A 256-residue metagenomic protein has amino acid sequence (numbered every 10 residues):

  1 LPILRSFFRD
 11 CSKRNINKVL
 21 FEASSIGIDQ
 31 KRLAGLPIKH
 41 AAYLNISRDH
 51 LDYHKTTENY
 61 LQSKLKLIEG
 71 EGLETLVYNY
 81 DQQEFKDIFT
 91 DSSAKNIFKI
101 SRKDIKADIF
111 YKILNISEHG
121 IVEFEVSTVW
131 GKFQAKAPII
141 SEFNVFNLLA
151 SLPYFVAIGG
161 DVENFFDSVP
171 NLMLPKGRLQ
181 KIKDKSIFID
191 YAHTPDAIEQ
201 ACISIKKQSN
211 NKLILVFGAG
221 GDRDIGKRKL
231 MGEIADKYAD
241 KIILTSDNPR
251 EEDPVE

Functional and structural regions predicted by a protein language model:
P2, E58-Q62, I225-A235, E256: Charged helix-capping and loop-helix junction motifs
I3-T90, P195-I198: Flexible active-site lid/hinge loop adjacent to a nucleotide/diphosphate and Mg2+-phosphate binding pocket
L4, E22, L44, Y60 (+6 more regions): Residue-level signal for inorganic ion chemistry
H40, T75, N96, D240-K241: Well-ordered beta-strand positions
S93-E118, K136-E142, F166-N171, Q180: Beta-strand->loop->alpha-helix junctions that form or flank phosphate-binding loops in nucleotide-handling enzymes
R102, G220, D247-P249: Short, ordered loop/turn segments at secondary-structure junctions
L114-Q134: Acidic-glycine-rich active-site phosphate/pyrophosphate-binding loop
V129-K241: Nucleotide phosphate-binding/pyrophosphate-handling subdomain across enzymes that bind or process nucleotide phosphates
